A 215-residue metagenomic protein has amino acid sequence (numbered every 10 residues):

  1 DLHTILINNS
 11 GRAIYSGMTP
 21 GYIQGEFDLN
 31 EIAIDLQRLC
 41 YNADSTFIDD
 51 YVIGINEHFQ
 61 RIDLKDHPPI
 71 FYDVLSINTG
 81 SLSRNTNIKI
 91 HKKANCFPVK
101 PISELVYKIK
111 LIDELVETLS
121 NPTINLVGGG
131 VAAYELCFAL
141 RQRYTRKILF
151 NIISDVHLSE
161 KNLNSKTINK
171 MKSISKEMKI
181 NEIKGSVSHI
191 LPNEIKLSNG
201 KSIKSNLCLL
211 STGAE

Functional and structural regions predicted by a protein language model:
D1-T46, I124-L126, Y134-S165: Beta1-alpha1 glycine-rich phosphate/pyrophosphate-binding loop at the start of Rossmann-like nucleotide-binding domains
I7, R12-L29, F97-N121, S159-I180: Conserved N-terminal glycine/acidic-rich loop preference
G11, S83, V131, H157 (+1 more regions): Short, glycine/serine-rich, charged loops/turns that create anion-binding and catalytic segments at active sites
Y15-I23, L36, F47, S76-T79 (+5 more regions): Long, contiguous hydrophobic alpha-helical segments, chiefly transmembrane helices and signal peptides
T19-Y22, R61-I62, K89-K93, A139-Q142 (+2 more regions): Short, glycine/charged-enriched secondary-structure capping and boundary segments
Q37-Y41, K89-H91, S173-K176: Short, conserved catalytic or adaptor-binding loops enriched in Gly and charged residues
N42-T123, S198, S202, N206-S211: FAD-binding core/adjacent interface of flavoenzyme oxidoreductases
F47-G54, Q142-E215: A Rossmann-like FAD-binding core segment of flavoenzymes
